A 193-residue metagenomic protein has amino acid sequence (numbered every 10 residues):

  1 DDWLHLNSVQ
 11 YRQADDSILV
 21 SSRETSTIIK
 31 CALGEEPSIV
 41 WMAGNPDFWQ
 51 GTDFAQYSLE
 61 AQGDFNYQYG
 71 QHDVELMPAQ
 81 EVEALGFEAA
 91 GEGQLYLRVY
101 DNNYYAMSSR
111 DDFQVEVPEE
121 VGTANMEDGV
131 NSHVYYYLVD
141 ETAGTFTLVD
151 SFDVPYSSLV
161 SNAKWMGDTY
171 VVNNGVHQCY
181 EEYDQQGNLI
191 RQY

Functional and structural regions predicted by a protein language model:
D1-Y193: Histidine-/acidic-rich catalytic cores in large beta-rich domains
